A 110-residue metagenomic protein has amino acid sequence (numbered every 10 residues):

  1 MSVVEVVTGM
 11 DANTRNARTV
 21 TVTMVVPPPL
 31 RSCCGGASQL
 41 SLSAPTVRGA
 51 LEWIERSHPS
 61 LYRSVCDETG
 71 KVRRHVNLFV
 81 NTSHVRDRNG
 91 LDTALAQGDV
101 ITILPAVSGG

Functional and structural regions predicted by a protein language model:
S2-G109: Ubiquitin-like/PB1-type beta-grasp interaction modules and other compact soluble beta-rich domains
